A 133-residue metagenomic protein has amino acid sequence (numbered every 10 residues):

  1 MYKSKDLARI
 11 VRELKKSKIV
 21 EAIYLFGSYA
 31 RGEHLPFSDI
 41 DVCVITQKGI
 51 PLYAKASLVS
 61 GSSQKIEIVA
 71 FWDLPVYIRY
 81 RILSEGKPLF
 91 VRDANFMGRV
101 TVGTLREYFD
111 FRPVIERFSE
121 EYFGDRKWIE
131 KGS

Functional and structural regions predicted by a protein language model:
M1-A22, A30-P36, Q47-S133: Catalytic core of pol beta-like nucleotidyltransferases
D39-D41: Acidic Asp/Glu-based divalent-cation binding sites
C43-I45: Short hydrophobic/aromatic beta-strand micro-patches that form the beta-sheet surface supporting nucleotide- or nucleic
